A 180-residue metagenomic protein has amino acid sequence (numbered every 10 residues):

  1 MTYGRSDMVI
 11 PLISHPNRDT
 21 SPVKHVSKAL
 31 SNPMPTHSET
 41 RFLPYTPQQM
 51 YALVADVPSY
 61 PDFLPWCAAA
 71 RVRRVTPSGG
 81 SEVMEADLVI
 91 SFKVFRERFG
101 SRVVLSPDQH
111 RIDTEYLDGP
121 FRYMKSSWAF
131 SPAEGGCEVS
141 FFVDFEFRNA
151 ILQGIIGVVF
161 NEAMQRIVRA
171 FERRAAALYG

Functional and structural regions predicted by a protein language model:
M1-I13: Extreme N-terminal basic, low-complexity initiation segments that serve as generic localization/processing leaders
H15, K24-S81, G135: Hydrophobic ligand-binding cavity/cleft-lining segments
Q48, W128, R169: Short alpha-helical basic/polar micro-motif
P61-P65, A69-S78, V89-S140, D144-E146 (+1 more regions): Hydrophobic-ligand binding "helix-grip"
M84-L88: Short, well-structured hydrophobic secondary-structure segments
F147-G180: A conserved amphipathic terminal alpha-helix motif
